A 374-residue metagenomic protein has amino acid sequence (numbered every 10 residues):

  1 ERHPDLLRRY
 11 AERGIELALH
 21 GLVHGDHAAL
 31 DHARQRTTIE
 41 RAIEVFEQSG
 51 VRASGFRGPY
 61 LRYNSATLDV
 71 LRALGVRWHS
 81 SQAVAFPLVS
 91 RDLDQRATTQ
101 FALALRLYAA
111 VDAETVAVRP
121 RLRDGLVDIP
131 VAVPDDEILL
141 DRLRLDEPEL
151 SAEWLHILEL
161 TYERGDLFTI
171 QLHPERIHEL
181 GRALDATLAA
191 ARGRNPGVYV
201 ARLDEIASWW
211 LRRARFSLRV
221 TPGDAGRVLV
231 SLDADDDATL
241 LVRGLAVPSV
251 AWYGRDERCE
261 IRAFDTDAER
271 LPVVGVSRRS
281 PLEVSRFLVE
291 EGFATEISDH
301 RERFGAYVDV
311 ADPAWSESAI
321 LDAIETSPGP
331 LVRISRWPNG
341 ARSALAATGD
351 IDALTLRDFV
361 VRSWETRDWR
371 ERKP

Functional and structural regions predicted by a protein language model:
E1, E44, S65, D69-L74 (+2 more regions): Terminal accessory/targeting
R13-L17, V70-H79: Glycine-enriched alpha-helix->loop->beta-strand junction motifs that scaffold or abut catalytic
L19-T38: Glycine-rich phosphate-binding "P-loop"
L22-G25, Q82-L88: Short, acidic/turn-prone active-site loops that include or flank metal/cofactor- and phosphate-binding residues
T38-V51, E325: An active-site-proximal structural segment forming one wall of the substrate-binding cleft that immediately precedes
F56-L61, S81, T348-G349: Short His-Asn-centered micro-motif
